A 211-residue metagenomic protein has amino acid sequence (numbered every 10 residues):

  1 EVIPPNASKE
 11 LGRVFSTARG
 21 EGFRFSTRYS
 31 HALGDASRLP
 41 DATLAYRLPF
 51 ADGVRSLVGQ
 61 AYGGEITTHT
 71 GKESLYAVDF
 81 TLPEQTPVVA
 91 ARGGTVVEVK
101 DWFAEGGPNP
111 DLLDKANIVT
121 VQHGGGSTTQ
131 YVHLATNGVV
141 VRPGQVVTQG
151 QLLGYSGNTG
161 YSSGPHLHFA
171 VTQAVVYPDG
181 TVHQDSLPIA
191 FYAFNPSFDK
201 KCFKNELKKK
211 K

Functional and structural regions predicted by a protein language model:
V2-E10, K200: Solvent-exposed, conformationally flexible loop/turn segments
P5, D52, R92-G93, P143 (+1 more regions): Short, flexible surface segments
L11-A116: Surface-exposed, glycine-biased beta-strand/turn segments
Y46, L57, N109, V139-T148 (+1 more regions): Acidic, glycine-rich catalytic/binding loops that coordinate metals and/or anionic ligands
L57-G59, D79, V88-A90, E98 (+4 more regions): Structural recognition of the beta-strand scaffold that forms the well-ordered cores of secreted hydrolase catalytic
P83, V89, G125-G150: Short histidine-centered loop motifs in beta-beta connectors
F103-D111, S156-H168: Active-site loop architecture of trypsin-fold serine endopeptidases
V119, V147-G160: Short hydrophobic beta/alpha edge segments that flank linear recognition/processing sites
